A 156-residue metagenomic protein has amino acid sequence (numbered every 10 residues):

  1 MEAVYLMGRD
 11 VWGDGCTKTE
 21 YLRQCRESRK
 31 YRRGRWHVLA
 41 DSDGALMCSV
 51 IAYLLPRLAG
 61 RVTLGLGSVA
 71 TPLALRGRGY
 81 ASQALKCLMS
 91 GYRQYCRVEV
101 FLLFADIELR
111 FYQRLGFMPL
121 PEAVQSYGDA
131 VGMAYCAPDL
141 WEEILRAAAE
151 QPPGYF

Functional and structural regions predicted by a protein language model:
M1-L46, D139-F156: Short amphipathic alpha-helix that is part of the acyltransferase structural core
W36-V38, G44-P56, T63-A70: Conserved beta-strand in the GNAT
L66-G77, I107: A short, internal acetyl-CoA/4′-phosphopantetheine-binding micro-motif in the GNAT/acyltransferase core
L75-C87: Conserved acetyl-CoA pyrophosphate-binding loop and the N-cap/start of the following alpha-helix in GNAT-like
Q94-E99, A105-D129: Conserved active-site alpha-helix within GNAT-family acetyltransferase domains
G128-W141: Localized chelating/binding microdomains that coordinate divalent metal ions or stabilize phosphate-bearing
